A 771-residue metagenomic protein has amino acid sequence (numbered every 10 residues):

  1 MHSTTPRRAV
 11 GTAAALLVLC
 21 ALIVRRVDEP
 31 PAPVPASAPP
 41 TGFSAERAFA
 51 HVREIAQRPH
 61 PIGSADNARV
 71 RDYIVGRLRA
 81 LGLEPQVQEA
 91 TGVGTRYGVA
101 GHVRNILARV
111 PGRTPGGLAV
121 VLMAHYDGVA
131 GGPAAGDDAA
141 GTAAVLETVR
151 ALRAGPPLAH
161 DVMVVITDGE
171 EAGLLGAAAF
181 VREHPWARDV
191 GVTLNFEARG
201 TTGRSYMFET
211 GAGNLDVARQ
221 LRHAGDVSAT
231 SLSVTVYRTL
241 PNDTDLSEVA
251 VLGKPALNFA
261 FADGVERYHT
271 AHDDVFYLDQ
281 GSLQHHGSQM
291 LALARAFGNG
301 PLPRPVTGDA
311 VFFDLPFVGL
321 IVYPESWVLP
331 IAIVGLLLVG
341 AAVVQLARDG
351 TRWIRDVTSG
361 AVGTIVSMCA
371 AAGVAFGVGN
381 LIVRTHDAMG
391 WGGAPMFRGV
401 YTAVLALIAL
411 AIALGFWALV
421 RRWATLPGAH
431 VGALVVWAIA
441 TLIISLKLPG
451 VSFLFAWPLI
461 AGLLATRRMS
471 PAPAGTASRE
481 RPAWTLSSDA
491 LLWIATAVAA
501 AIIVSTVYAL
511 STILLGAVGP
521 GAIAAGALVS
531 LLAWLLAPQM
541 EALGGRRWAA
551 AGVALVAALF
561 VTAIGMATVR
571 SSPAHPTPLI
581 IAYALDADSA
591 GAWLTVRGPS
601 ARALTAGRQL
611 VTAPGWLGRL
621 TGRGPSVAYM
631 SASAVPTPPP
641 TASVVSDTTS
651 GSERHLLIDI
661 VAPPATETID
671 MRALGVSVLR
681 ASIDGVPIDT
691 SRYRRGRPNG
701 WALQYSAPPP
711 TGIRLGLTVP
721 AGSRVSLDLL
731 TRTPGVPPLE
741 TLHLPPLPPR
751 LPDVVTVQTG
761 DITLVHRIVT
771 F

Functional and structural regions predicted by a protein language model:
M1-R7, I321, W484-T485: Short, Lys/Arg-rich N-terminal segment immediately upstream of the first membrane anchor
V10-V24, G552-I564: Hydrophobic membrane-insertion alpha-helices, especially the h-region of bacterial N-terminal signal peptides
I23-V34, M566-S572: C-terminal region of N-terminal signal peptides and the immediate post-cleavage residues of exported proteins
P30-V322, M671-L674, S682, V686 (+2 more regions): Soluble extramembrane regions of membrane proteins in the secretory/endomembrane system
D72-R96, A100-R109, T142-A143, Q220-H223 (+1 more regions): Extracytosolic and intramembrane catalytic regions of membrane-associated proteins in envelope/secretory systems
R188-M207, V328-T351: C-terminal domain-closing interface element
R304-L336, I354, F397: Cytosolic-side membrane-insertion boundary helix
G335-S643: Alpha-helical transmembrane segments of integral membrane proteins
